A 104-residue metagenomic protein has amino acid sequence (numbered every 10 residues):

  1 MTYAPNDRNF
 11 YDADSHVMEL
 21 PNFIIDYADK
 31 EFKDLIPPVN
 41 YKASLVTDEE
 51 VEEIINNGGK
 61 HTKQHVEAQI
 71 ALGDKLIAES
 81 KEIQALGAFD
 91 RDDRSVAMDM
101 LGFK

Functional and structural regions predicted by a protein language model:
M1-K104: Helix-coil boundary/capping segments in enzymes
